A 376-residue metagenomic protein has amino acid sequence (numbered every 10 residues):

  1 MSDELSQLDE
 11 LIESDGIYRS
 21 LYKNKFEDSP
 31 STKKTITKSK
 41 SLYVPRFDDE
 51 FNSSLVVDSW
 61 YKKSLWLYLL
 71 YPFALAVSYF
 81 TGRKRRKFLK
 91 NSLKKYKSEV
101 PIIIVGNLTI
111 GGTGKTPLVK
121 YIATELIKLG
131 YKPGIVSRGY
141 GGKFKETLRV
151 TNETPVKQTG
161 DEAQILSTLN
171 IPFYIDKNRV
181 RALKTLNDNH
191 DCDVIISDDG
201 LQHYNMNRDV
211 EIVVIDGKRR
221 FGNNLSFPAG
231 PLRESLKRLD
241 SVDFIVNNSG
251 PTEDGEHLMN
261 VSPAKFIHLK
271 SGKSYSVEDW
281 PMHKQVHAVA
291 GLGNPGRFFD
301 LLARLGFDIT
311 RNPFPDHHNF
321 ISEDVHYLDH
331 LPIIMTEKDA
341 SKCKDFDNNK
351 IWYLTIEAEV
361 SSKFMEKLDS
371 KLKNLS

Functional and structural regions predicted by a protein language model:
M1-Y43: C-terminal portion of ABC ATPase nucleotide-binding domains
L42-W60, R220-I334: C-terminal accessory "lid"/substrate-recognition subdomains
F47-P101: A transmembrane-helix-recognition feature enriched in membrane-embedded lipid enzymes and envelope glyco-/phospholipid
A76, T116, L166, D198 (+3 more regions): Residue-level signal for inorganic ion chemistry
R85-N152: Walker A (P-loop) phosphate-binding motif
Y131, H190-C192, R208, H283 (+1 more regions): Short, high-confidence coil segments that cap the C-terminus of an alpha-helix and link into the following beta-strand
Y140-D254, I267: Phosphate/Mg2+-binding loops and adjacent switch elements in nucleotide/diphosphate-handling enzyme cores
P315-N319, K350-S376: Short, flexible loop segments at boundaries between secondary-structure elements
